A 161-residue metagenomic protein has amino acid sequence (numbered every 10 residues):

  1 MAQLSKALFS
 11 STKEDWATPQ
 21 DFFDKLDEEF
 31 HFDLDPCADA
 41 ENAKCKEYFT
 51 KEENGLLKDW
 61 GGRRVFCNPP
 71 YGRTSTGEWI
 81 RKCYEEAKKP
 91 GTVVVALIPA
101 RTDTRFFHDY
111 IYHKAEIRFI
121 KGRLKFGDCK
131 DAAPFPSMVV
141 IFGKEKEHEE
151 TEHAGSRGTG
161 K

Functional and structural regions predicted by a protein language model:
M1-K161: Class I S-adenosyl-L-methionine-dependent methyltransferase catalytic core
